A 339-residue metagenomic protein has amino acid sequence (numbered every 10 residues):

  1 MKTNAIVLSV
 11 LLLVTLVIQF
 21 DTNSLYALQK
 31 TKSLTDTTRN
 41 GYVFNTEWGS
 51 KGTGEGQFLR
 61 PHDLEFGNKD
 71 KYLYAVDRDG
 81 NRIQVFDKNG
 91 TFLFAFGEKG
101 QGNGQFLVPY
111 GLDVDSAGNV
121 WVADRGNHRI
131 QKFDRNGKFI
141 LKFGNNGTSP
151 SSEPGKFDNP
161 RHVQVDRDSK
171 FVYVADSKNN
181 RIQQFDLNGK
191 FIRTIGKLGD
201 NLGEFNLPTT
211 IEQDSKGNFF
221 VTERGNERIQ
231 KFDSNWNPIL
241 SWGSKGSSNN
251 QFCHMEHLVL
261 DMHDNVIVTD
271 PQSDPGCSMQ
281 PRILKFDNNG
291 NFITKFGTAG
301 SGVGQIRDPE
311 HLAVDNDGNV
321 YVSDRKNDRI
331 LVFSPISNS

Functional and structural regions predicted by a protein language model:
M1-L8: Bacterial N-terminal signal peptides that target proteins for export
S9-Q19: Bacterial N-terminal signal peptides
L13-V14, S24-Y26: Cleavable N-terminal signal peptides
L25-S339: Eukaryotic scaffold repeat domains enriched in small/polar residues
